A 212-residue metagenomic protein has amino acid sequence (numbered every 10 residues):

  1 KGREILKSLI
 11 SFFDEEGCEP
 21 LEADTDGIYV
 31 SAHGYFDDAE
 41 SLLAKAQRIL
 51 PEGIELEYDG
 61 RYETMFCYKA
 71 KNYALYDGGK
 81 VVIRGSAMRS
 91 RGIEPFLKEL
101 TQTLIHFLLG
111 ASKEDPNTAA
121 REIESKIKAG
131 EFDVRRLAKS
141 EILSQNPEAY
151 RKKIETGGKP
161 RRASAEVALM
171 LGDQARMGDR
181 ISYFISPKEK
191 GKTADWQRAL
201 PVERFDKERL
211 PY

Functional and structural regions predicted by a protein language model:
K1-T25, V30-Y212: DNA-dependent DNA polymerase catalytic subunits
